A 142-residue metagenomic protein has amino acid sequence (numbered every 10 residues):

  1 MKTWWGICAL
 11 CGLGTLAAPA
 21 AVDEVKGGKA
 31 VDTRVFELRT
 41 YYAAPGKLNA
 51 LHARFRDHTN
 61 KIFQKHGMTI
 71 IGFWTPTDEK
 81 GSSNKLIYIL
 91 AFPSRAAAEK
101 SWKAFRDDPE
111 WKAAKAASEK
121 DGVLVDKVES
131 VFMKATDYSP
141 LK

Functional and structural regions predicted by a protein language model:
M1-W4: Positively charged n-region of N-terminal signal peptides that target proteins for export
G6-T15: Bacterial N-terminal signal peptides
L16-A20: N-terminal twin-arginine translocation
A21-D32, A53-I71, A91-F132: An amphipathic, aromatic/His-enriched active-site/gating alpha helix that lines ligand/cofactor pockets
V31-H52, H58, I62, A135-K142: Surface-exposed interaction/gating patches
V35-T40, L51, S83-F92, S130: Short, structured motif recognition centered on aromatic/hydrophobic residues
P76-S82, D121-V123: A short beta-turn/loop motif at secondary-structure boundaries
L86, E119, F132-P140: A general structural signal for short secondary-structure boundary/capping elements
